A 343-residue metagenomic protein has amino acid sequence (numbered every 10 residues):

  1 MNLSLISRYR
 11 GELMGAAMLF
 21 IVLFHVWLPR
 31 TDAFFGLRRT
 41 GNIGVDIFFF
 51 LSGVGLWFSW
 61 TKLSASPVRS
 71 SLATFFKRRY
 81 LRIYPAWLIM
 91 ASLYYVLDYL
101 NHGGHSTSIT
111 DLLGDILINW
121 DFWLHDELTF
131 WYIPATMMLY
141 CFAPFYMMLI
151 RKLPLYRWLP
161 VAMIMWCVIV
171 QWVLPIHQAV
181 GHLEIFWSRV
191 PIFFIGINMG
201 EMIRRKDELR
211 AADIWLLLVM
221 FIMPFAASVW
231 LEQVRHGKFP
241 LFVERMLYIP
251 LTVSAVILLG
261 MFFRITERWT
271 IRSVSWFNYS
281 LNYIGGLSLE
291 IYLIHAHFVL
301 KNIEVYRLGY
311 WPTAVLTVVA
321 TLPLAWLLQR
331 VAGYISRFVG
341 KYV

Functional and structural regions predicted by a protein language model:
M1-I169, E208, I214-W215, I284-E290 (+1 more regions): Membrane-cytosol interface segments of multi-pass membrane proteins, especially ER/Golgi lipid-handling enzymes
V26-A33, L100, I169-A179, A227-P240 (+1 more regions): Juxtamembrane "helix-exit" motif on the non-cytosolic side of transmembrane helices
S52-K62, N198, L258-R264: Canonical alpha-helical transmembrane segments
P85, I89-Y94, H177-I185, H295: Charged/polar, low-hydrophobicity segments characteristic of intrinsically disordered regions and flexible loops
L93, L97, I197-R204: Membrane-lumen/periplasm interface segments of specific transmembrane helices in polyprenyl phosphate-linked
H105-I118, G181, I185-F186, V190 (+1 more regions): Extracytoplasmic catalytic-loop and juxtamembrane helix elements of membrane-embedded, polyprenol/dolichol-linked
Y156-M202: Loop-centered beta-sheet repeat module
W187-F194, E201-E290, H297, K301 (+1 more regions): Alpha-helical transmembrane segments and terminal signal-anchor/GPI-anchor hydrophobic tails, characterized by long
